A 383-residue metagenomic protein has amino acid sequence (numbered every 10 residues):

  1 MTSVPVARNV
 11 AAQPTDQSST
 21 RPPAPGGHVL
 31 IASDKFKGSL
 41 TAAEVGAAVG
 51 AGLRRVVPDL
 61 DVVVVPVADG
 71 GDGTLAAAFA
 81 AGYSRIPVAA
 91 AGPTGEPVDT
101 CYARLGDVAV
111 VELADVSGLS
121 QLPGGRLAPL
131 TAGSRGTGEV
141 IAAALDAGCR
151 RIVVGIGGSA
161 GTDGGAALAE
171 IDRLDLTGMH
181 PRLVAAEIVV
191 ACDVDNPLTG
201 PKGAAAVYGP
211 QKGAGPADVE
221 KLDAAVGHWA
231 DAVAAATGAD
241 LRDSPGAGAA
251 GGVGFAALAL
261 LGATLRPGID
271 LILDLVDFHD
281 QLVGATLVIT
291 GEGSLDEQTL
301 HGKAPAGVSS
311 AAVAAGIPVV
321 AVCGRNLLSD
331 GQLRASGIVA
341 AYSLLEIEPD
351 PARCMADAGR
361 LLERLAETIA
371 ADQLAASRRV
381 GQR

Functional and structural regions predicted by a protein language model:
T2-I156, A160-R383: N-terminal loops that bind phosphate or other acidic moieties and the adjacent beta-alpha structural core
